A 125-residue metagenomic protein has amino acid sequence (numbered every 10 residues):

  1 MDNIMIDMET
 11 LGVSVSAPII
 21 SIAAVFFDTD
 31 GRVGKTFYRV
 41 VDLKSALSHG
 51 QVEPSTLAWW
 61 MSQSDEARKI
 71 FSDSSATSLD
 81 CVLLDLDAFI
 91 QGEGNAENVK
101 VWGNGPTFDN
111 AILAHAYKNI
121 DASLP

Functional and structural regions predicted by a protein language model:
D2-I4, E9-G103: Conserved non-catalytic scaffold segment of RNase H-like nuclease domains
T107-P125: Substrate-recognition/cap helix-loop segment adjacent to the acidic, metal-dependent catalytic center of Asp-based
